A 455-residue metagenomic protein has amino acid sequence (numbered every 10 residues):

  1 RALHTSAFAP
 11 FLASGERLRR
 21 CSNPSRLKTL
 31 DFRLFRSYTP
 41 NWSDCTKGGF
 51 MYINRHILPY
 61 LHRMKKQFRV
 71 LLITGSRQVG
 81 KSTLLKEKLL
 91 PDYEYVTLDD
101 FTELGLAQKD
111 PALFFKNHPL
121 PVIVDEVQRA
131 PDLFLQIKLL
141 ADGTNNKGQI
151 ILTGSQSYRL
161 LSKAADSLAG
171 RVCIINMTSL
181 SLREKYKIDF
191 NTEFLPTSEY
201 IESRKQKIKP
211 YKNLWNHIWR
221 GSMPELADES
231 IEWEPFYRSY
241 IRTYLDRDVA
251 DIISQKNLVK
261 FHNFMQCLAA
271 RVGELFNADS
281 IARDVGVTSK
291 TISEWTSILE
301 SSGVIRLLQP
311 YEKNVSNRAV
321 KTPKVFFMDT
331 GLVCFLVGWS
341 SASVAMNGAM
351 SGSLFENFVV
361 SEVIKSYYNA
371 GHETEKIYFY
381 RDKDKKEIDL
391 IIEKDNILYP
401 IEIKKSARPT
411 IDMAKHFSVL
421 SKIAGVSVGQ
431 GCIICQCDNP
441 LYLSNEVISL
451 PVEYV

Functional and structural regions predicted by a protein language model:
Y52-M64: Pre-Walker A adenine-sensing motif
I73: Hydrophobic anchor at the beta1->P-loop junction of P-loop NTPases
K81: Conserved lysine of the Walker
L84: Hydrophobic positions on the alpha1 helix immediately C-terminal to the Walker A/P-loop
L135-L152, D166: Conserved catalytic/switch belt of AAA+ P-loop NTPases
S157, L161-A270, E274-L275: Interdomain motor-coupling "hinge/lid" segment immediately C-terminal to the ATP-binding subdomain of NTP-driven enzymes
D228-L398: Accessory nucleic acid-recognition modules appended to NTPase machines
Q436-V455: Domain-level recognition of nuclease-like catalytic cores that cleave nucleotide substrates
